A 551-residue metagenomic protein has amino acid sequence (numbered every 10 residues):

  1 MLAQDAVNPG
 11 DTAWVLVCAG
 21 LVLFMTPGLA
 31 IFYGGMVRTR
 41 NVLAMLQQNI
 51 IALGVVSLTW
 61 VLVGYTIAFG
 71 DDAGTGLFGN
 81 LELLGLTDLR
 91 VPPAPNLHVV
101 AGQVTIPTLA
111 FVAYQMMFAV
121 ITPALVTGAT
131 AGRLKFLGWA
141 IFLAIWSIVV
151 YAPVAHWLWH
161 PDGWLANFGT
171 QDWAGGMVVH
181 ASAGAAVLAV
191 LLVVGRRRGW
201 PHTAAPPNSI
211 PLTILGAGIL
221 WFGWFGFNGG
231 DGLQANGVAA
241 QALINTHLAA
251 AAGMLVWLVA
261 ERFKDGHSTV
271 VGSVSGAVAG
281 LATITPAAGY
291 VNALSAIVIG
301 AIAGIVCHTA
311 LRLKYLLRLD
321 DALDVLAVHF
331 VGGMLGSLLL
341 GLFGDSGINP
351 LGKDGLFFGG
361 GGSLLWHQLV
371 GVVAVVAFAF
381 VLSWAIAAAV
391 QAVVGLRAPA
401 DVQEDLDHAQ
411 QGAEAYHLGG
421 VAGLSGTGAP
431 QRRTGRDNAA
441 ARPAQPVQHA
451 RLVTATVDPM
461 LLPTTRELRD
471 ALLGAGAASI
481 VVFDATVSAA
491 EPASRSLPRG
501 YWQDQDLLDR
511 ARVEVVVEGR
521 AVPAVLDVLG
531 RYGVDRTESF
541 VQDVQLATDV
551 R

Functional and structural regions predicted by a protein language model:
L2-Q445: Glycine- and aromatic-enriched membrane alpha-helices
A439-R551: Positively charged, small/polar-rich N-terminal and surface patches that mediate targeting and assembly and bind
